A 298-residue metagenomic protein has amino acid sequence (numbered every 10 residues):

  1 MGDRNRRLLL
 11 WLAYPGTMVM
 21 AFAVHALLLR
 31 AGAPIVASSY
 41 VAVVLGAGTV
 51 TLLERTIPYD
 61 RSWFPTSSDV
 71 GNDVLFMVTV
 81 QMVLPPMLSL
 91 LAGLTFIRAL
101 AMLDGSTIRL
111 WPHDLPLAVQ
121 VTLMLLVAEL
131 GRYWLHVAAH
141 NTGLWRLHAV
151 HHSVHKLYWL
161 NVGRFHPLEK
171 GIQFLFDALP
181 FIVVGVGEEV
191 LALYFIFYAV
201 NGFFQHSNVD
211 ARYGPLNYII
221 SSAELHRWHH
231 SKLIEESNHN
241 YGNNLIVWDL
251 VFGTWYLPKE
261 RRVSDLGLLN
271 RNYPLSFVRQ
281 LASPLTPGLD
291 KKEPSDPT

Functional and structural regions predicted by a protein language model:
M1-G16: N-terminal membrane topogenic signal
A23-A37: Short, hydrophobic transmembrane alpha-helix segments
G32-V36, W63-S68, R109-D114, V150-H151: Helix-boundary and loop/linker segments of multi-pass membrane transporters
A33-T49, S68-D73: Loop-to-helix transition at the N-terminal end of transmembrane alpha-helices
G48-Y59, W134-G143: Membrane-water interface of transmembrane alpha-helices
L52-D73: Transmembrane alpha-helical segments that serve as helix-helix packing and pore/cofactor-lining elements in multipass
L75-D265, L269: Membrane-embedded catalytic scaffold of the fatty acid hydroxylase/desaturase
L250, E260-T298: Cytosolic-facing loops and C-terminal tails of multi-pass membrane proteins
